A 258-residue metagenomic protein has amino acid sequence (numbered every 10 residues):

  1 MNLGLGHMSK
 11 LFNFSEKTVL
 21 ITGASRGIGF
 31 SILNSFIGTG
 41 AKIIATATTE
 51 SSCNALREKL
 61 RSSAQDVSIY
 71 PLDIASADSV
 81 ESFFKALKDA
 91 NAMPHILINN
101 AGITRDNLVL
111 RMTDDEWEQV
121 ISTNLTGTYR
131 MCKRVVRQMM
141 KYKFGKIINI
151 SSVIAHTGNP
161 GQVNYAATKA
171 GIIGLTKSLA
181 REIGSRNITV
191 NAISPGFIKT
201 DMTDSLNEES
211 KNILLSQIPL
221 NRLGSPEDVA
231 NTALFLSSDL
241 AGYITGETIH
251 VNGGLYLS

Functional and structural regions predicted by a protein language model:
S25-R26: Conserved glycine-rich cofactor-binding loop
T39-A55: Conserved glycine-rich Rossmann-like NAD(P)H-binding loop of the short-chain dehydrogenase/reductase
L108-V109, T113-I121, T203, L214: Substrate-binding pocket helix/loop in short-chain dehydrogenase/reductase
C132, T168, T176: Active-site helix of classical SDR
R137, R181-S185, G242: Alpha-helical segment proximal to the catalytic Tyr-Lys
S152: Residue(s) in the substrate-gating loop at a strand-loop-helix junction that position the organic substrate next
G184, T189, I244-G246, N252: Short, small/polar-rich loop/turn modules that mediate ligand/substrate recognition or access, typified
